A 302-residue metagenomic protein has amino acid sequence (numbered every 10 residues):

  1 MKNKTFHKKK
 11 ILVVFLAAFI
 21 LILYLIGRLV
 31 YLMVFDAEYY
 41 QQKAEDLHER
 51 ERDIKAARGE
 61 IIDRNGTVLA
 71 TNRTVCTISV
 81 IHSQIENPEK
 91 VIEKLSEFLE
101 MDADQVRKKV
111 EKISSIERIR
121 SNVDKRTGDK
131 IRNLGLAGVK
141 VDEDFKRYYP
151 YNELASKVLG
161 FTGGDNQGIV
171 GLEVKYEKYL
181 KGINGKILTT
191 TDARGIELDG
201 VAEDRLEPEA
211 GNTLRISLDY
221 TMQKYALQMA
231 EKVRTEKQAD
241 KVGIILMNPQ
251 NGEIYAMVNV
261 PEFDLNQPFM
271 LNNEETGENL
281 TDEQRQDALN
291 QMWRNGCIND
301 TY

Functional and structural regions predicted by a protein language model:
M1-L280, M292, C297-N299: Periplasmic/cell-envelope proteins involved in peptidoglycan metabolism and beta-lactam response
